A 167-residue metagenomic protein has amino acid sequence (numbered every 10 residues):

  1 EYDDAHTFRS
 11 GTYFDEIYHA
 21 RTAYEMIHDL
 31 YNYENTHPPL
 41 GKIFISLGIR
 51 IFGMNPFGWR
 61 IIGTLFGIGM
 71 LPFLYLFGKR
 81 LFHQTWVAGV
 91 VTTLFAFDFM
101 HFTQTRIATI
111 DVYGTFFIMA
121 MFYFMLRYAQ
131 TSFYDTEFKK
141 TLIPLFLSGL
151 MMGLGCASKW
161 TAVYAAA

Functional and structural regions predicted by a protein language model:
E1-A20, N32-F44, M54-F57: Extracytoplasmic catalytic/substrate-binding loops of multi-pass membrane glycan-assembly enzymes
H28-N32, F44-L65, Q84, F99-M100: Juxtamembrane segments of multi-pass membrane glycosylation machinery that transfer sugars from lipid-linked donors
W59-F66, V91, I110, G155: Alpha-helical transmembrane segments of multi-pass integral membrane proteins
I61-F82, A120-F124: Transmembrane-helix motifs of polytopic, lipid-linked glycan transferases
K79-F82, M121-L145: Membrane-interface transmembrane helices that cradle and orient dolichyl/undecaprenyl
V91-A96, T103, Y123, M152 (+1 more regions): Short helix- or helix-capping micro-motifs that position conserved polar/aromatic residues at function-defining sites
M100-Y113: Short acidic/glycine- and proline-prone juxtamembrane loop motifs at membrane-interface regions of multi-pass membrane
L147, T161-A167: Transmembrane-embedded, aromatic-rich helix segments that form part of the hydrophobic channel/pocket engaging
